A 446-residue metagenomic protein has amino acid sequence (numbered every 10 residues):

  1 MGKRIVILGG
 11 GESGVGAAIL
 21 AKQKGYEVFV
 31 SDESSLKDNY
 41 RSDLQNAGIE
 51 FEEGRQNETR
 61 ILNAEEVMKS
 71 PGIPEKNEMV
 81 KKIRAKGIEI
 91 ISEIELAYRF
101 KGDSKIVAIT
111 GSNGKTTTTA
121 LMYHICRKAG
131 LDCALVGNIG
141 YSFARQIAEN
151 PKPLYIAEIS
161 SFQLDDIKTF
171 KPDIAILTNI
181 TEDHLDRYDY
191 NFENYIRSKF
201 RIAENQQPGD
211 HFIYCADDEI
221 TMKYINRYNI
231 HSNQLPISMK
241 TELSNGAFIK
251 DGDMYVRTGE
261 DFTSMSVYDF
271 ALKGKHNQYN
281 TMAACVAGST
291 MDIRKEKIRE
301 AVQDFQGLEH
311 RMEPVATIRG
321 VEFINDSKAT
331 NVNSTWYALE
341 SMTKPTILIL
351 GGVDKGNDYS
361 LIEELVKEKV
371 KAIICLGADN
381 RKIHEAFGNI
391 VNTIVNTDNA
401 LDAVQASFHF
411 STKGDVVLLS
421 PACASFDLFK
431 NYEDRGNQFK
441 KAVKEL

Functional and structural regions predicted by a protein language model:
M1-S92, L96, E385: N-terminal leader/targeting and accessory segments in enzymes
R4, G14-K24, S264-K371: Nucleotide phosphate-binding/pyrophosphate-handling subdomain across enzymes that bind or process nucleotide phosphates
R4, K22-Q23, E58-L62, P71-A216 (+4 more regions): Phosphate-binding loop of NTP-binding sites
G11, S34, I139, D217-D218 (+2 more regions): Residues in the short beta-alpha loop(s) of Rossmann-like NAD(P)-binding domains
A21, V67, I109, N138 (+11 more regions): Residue-level signal for inorganic ion chemistry
E27-E33, F212-A216, I349-L350, K369-A378: Short internal beta-strands
R41-S42, S360-D415: C-terminal helical cap/extension that packs against the catalytic core of soluble nucleotide-cofactor enzymes
E52-R55, E93-L96, Y228-I249, A301-Q303 (+3 more regions): Beta-strand->loop->alpha-helix junctions that form or flank phosphate-binding loops in nucleotide-handling enzymes
